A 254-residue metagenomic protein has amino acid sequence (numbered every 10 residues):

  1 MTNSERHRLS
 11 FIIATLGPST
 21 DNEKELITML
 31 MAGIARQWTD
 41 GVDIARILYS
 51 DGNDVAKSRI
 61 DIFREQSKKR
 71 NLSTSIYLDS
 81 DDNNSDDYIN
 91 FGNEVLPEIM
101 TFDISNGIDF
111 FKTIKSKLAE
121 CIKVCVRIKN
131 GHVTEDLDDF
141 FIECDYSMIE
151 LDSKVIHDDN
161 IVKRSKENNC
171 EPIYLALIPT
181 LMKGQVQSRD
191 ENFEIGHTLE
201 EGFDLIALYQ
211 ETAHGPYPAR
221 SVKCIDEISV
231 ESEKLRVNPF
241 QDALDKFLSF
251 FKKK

Functional and structural regions predicted by a protein language model:
M1-K254: Non-catalytic helical/linker scaffolds that mediate oligomerization, partner binding, and domain coupling around large
